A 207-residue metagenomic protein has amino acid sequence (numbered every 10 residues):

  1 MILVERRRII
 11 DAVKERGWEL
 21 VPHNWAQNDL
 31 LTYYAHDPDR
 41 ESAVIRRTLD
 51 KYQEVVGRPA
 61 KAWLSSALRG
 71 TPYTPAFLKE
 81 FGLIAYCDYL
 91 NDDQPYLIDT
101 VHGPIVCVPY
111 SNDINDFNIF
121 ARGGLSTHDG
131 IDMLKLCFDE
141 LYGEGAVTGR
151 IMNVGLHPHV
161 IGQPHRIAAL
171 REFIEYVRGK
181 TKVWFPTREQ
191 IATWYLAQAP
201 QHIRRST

Functional and structural regions predicted by a protein language model:
M1-T71, V101-G103, P109-R122, I151-N153 (+1 more regions): Metal-dependent polysaccharide deacetylase catalytic core of the NodB/CE4 family, i.e., the active-site-bearing domain
R7-D11, I45-L49, P75, F138-Y142 (+1 more regions): Generic structural signal for well-ordered alpha-helices, preferentially at hydrophobic/aromatic core positions
K14, K79, R178-G179: Anion (oxyanion) recognition and catalysis
Q27, A67, D92, I191-A192: Conserved beta-strand edge residues that scaffold enzyme active sites
L30, G70, P95, T193-Y195: Generic structural signal for helix capping and beta-alpha/helix-loop junctions
H36-A43, L125-D129, H165, A169: Alpha-helix N-cap and loop-to-helix initiation/capping positions
Q53-E54, R58-T148, H202-R204: Active-site-adjacent pocket scaffolds in enzyme catalytic domains
A85, K135-T207: C-terminal domain-boundary segment and adjacent tail
